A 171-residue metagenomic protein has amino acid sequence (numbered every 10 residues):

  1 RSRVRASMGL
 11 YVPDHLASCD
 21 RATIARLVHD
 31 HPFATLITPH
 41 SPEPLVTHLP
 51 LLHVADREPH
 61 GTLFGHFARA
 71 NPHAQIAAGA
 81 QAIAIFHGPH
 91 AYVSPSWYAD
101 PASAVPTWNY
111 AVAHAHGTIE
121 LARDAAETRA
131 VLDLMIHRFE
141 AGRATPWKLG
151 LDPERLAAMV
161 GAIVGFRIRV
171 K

Functional and structural regions predicted by a protein language model:
R3-K171: Binding-site signature for planar aromatic cofactors or substrates
